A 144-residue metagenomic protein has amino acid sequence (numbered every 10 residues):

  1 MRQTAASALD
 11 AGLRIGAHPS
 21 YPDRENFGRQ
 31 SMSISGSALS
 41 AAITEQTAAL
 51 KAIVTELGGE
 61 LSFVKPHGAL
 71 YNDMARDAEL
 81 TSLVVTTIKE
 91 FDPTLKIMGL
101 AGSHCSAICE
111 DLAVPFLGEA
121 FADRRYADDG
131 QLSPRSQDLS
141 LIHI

Functional and structural regions predicted by a protein language model:
M1, A5, I43, T47-K51 (+1 more regions): Generic structural signal for well-ordered alpha-helices, preferentially at hydrophobic/aromatic core positions
T4-G16: Acidic (Asp/Glu)-rich catalytic clusters
I15-P19, P66, I97, F116-E119: Hydrophobic faces of well-ordered beta-strands that scaffold small-molecule active sites in alpha/beta enzyme cores
S20-R24, H67-Y71, L100-G102, F121-D123: Active-site beta-loop-alpha junctions enriched in small/polar residues
E25-L57, F63: Glycine/small-residue-rich loop that forms an oxyanion/phosphate-binding "nest" at active or ligand-binding sites
V54-T55, A75-S136: Glycine-rich, Lys/Arg-enriched anion-binding loops that position phosphate/diphosphate groups for phosphoryl
I142-I144: Conserved small/polar residues in nucleotide/adenosyl-binding loops
